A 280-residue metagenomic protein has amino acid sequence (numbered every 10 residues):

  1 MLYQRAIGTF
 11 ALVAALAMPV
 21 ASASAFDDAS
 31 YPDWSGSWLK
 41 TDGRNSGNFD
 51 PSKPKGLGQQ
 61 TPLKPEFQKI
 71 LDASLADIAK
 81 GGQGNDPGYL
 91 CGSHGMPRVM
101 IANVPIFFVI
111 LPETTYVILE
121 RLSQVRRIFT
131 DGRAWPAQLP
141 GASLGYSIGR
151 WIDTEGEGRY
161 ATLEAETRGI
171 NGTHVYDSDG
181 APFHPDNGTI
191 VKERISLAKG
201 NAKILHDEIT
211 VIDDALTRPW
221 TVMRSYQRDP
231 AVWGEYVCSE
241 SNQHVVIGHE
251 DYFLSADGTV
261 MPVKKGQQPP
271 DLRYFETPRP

Functional and structural regions predicted by a protein language model:
L2, A23-P280: PEST-like low-complexity, intrinsically disordered acidic/proline/serine-rich tracts that flank trafficking/processing
L2-G8: Bacterial Sec-dependent N-terminal signal peptides
G8-P19: Bacterial N-terminal signal peptides
